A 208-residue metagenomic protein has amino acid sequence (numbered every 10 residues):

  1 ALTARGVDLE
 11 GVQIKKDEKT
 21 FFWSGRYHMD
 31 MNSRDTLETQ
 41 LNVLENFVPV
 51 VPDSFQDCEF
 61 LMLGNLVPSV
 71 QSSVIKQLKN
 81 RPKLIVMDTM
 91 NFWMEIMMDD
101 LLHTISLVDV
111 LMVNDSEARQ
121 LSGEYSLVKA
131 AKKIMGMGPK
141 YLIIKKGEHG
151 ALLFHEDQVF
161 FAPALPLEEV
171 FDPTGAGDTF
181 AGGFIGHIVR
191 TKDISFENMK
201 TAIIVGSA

Functional and structural regions predicted by a protein language model:
A1-M62, K76-R81: Conserved N-terminal subdomain of the carbohydrate kinase-like
I14-K16, T89-F92, S116-E117, L165-E168: Short, acidic/turn-prone active-site loops that include or flank metal/cofactor- and phosphate-binding residues
L41-N46, T89-I96: Short gly/ser/thr-rich secondary-structure transition/capping motifs
V48-P49, S72, E95-M98, E124-V128 (+2 more regions): Structural motif corresponding to alpha-helix initiation and N-cap regions
F60-L63, V86-D88: Short catalytic-loop micro-motif centered on adjacent basic/acidic residues
N65-V70, M90-M94: Short beta->alpha connector loops
K79-L84, N91-F161: Conserved phosphate/ATP/ADP-binding segment of small-molecule kinases
L127-A208: Conserved phosphate-binding/catalytic region of the ribokinase-like
